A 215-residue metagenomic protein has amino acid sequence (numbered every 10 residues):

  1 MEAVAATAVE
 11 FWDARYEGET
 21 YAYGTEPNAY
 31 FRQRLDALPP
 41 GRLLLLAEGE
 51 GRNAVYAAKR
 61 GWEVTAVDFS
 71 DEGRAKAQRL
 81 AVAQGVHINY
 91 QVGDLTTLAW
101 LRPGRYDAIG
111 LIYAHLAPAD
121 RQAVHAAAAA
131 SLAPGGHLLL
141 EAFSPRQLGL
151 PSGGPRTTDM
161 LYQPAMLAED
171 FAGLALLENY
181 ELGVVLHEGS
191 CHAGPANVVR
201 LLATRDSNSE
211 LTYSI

Functional and structural regions predicted by a protein language model:
M1-L38: Conserved class I S-adenosyl-L-methionine
S70-E72: Conserved SAM/SAH-binding beta-strand->alpha-helix loop
Q84-T96: Conserved SAM-binding strand-loop segment of SAM-dependent methyltransferases
W100-A108: A short acidic, Gly/Pro-enriched loop at the edge of an enzyme's catalytic core that lines a small-molecule cofactor
D107-R121: A short SAM/SAH-binding and catalytic strip from SAM-dependent methyltransferases
Q122-P134: A short glycine-rich, Lys/Arg-flanked "PGG" loop and its adjoining helix->strand segment in the class I
G135-F143: Conserved beta-strand signature within the Rossmann-like core of class I S-adenosyl-L-methionine
D159-E181: Short alpha-helix
